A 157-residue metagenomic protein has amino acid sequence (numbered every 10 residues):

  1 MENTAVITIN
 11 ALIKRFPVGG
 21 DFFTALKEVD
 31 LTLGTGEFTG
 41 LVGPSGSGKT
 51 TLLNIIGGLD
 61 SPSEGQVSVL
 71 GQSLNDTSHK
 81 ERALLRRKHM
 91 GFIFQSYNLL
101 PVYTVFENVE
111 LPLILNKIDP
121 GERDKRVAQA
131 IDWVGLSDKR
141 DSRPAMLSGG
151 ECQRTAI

Functional and structural regions predicted by a protein language model:
T4-I157: ABC family nucleotide-binding domain
